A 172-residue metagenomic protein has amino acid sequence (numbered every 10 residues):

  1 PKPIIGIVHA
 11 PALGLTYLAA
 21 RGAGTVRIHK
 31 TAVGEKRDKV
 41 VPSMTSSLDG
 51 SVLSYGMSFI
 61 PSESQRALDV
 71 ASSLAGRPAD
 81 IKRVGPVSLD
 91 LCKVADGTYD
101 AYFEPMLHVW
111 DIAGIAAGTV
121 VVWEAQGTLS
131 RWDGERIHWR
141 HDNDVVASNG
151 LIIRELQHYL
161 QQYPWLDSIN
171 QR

Functional and structural regions predicted by a protein language model:
P1-K30: DPxDG-like acidic metal-binding loop motif
V8-H9, A32, T45, I137: Short polar/acidic secondary-structure junctions
L15, T25, G34, D90 (+1 more regions): Flexible, glycine-rich phosphate/dinucleotide-binding loops and adjacent beta-alpha linkers at cofactor/substrate
G24-R27, A32-G34, I60-P61, I152-E155: Short helix-loop capping/hinge motifs at secondary-structure junctions, enriched in acidic/polar residues
V33-S43: Short, surface-exposed loop motifs enriched in S/T, G, D/E and P with embedded aromatic residues
V41-R172: An extended, acidic
